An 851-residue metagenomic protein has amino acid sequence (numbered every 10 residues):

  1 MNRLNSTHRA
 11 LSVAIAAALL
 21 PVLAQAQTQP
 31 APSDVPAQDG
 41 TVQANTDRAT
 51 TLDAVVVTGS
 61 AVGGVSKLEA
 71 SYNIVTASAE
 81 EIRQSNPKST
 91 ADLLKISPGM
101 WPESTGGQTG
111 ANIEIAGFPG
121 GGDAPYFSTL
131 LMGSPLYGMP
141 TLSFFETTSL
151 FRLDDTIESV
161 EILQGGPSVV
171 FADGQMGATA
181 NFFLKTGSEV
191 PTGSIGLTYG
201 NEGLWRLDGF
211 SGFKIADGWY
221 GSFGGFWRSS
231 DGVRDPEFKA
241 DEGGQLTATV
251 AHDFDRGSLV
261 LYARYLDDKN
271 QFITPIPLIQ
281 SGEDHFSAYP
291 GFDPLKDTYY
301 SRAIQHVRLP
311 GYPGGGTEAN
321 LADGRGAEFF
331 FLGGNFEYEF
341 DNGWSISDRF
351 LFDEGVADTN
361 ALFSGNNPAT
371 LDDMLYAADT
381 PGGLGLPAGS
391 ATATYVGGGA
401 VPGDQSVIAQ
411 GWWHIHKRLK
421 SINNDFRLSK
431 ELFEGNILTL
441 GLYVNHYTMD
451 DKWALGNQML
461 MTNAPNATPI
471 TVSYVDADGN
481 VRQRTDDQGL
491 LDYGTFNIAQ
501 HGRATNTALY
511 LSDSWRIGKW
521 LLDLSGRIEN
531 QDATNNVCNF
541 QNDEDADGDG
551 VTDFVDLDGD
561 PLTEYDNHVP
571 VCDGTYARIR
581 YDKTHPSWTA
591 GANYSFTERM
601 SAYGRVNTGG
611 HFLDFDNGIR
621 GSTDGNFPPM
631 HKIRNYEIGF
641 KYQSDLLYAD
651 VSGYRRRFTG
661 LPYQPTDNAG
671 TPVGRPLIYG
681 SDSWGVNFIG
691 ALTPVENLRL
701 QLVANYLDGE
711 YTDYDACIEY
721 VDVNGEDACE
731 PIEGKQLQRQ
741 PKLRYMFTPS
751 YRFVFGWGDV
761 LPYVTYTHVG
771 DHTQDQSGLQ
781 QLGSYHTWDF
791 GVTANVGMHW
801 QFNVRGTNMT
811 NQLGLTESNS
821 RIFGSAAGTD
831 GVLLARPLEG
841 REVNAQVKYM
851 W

Functional and structural regions predicted by a protein language model:
Q27-R83: Short, acidic, small-residue-rich periplasmic hinge/interaction motif at the N-terminus of Gram-negative outer-membrane
Q29, T659, N697, T765-D775 (+1 more regions): C-terminal beta-signal and adjacent terminal beta-strands/loops of Gram-negative outer-membrane beta-barrel proteins
V42-A44, T58-S66, S71, A91-P135: Extracytoplasmic beta-strand/coil segments of soluble accessory domains associated with Gram-negative outer-membrane
P135-Q164: Short acidic/polar hinge/loop motifs at secondary-structure boundaries that mediate gating or recognition
T179-K214, F223-P236, T765: Short strand-turn segments of transmembrane beta-barrel domains in outer membranes, especially the first one or two
A240, A251-D253, S258-F331, D358-K417 (+2 more regions): Acidic/polar loop-and-plug regions of large Gram-negative outer-membrane beta-barrel proteins
L419-S421, E431, G435-Y447, K452-G456 (+7 more regions): Structural signature of Gram-negative outer-membrane beta-barrels, strongest in the C-terminal barrel of TonB-dependent
K519, Y648, G653-R657, P676-Q776 (+1 more regions): Gram-negative outer-membrane beta-barrel transporters
